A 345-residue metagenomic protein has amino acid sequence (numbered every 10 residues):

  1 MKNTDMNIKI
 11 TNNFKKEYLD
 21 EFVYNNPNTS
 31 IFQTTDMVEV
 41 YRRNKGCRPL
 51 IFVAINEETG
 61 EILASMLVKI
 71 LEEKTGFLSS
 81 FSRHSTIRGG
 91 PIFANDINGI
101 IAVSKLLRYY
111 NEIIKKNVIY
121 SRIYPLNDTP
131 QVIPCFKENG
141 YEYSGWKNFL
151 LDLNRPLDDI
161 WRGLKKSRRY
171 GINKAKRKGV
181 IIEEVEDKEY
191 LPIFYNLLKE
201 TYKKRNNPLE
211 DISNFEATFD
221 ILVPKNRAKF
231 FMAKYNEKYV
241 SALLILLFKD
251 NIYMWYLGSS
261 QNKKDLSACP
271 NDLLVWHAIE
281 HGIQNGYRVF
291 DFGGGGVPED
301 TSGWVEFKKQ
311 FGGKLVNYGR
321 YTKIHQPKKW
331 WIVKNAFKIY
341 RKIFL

Functional and structural regions predicted by a protein language model:
K2-T4, I51, M66-I70, P134-D159 (+1 more regions): Active-site/acyl-donor-binding loops of N-acyltransferases
M6-E58, L63-G76, L126-D265: A conserved beta-strand-loop-helix scaffold within acyl/acetyltransferase catalytic domains
V53, I62, E72-E73, T86 (+3 more regions): Aromatic (often tryptophan-rich) hydrophobic motifs at membrane interfaces
F81-T86, K115, K174-K176: Short, flexible turn/loop "capping" segments at secondary-structure junctions
S82-F93, Y143-L150: Acyl/amide activation-and-transfer machinery of modular secondary-metabolite enzymes
I101-G145: Non-catalytic accessory segments adjacent to catalytic cores
Y120-R122, I181, V289: Residues at or immediately flanking beta-strands
